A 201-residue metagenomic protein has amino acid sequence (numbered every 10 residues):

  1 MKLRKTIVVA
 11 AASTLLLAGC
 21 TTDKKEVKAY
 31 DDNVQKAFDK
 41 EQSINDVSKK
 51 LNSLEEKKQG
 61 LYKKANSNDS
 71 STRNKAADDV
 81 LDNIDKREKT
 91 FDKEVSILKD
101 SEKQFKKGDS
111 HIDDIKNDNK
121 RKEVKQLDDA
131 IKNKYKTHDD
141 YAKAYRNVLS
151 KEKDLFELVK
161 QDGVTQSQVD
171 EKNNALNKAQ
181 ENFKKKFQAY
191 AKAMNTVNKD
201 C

Functional and structural regions predicted by a protein language model:
M1-I7: Bacterial N-terminal signal peptides that target proteins for export
A11-A12: PEST-like low-complexity, intrinsically disordered acidic/proline/serine-rich tracts that flank trafficking/processing
L15-G19: C-terminal motif of bacterial Sec signal peptides marking the signal peptidase cleavage site
T21-D23: Bacterial signal peptide processing site
V27-F38: Juxtamembrane membrane-water interface segments immediately C-terminal to a transmembrane helix
K36-F105, K134-C201: C-terminal amphipathic alpha-helix
S96-H138: Surface-exposed, polar helix/loop patches in the mature regions of secreted/periplasmic/lumenal proteins that form
